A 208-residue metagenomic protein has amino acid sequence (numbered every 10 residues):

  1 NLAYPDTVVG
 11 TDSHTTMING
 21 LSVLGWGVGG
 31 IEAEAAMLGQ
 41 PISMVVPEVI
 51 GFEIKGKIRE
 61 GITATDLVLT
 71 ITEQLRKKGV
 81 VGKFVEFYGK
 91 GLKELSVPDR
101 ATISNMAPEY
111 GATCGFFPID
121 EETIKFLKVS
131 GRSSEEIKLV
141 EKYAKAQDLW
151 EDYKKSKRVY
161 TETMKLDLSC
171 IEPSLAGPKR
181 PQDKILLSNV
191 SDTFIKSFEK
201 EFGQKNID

Functional and structural regions predicted by a protein language model:
N1-D208: Fe-S-dependent hydro-lyases/dehydratases of central metabolism
